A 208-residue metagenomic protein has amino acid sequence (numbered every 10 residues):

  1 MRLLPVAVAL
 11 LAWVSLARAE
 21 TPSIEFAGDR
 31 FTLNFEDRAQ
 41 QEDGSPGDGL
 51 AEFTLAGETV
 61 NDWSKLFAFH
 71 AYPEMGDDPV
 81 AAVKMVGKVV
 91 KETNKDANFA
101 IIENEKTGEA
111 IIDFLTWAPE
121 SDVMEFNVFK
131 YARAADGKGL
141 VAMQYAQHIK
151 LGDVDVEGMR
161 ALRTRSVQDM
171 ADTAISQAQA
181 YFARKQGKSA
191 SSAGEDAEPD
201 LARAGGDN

Functional and structural regions predicted by a protein language model:
P5-W13: Bacterial N-terminal signal peptides
W13-A19: Sec/Tat signal peptide C-region and signal peptidase I cleavage site
P22-F35, M85-E92: Amphipathic alpha-helical segments
D29-E74: Secretory pathway targeting signatures of secreted, lumenal, and periplasmic proteins
W63-N104: Mid-chain, structured segments of secreted extracytoplasmic proteins
K91-R133: Signature of long, low-cysteine stretches enriched in small and polar/charged residues
L115-V154, G158-A161: A short, solvent-exposed beta-edge/loop patch
V141-N208: Surface-exposed amphipathic alpha-helical segments
